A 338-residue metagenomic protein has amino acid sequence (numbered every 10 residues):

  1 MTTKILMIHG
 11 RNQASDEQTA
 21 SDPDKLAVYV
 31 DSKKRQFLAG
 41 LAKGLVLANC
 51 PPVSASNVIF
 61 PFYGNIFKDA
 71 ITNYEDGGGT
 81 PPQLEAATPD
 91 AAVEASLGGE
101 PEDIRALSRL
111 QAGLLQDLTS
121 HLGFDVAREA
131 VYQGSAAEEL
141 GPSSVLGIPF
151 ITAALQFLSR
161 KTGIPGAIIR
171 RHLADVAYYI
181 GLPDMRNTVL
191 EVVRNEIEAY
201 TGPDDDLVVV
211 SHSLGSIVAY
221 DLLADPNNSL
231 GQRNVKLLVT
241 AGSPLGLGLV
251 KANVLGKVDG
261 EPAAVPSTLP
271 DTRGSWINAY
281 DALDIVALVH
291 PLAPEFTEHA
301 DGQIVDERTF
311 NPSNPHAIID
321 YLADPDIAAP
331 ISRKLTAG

Functional and structural regions predicted by a protein language model:
M1-F62, D69-T72, L140-V210, S216-G338: Lipid deacylating catalytic domains
A55-T162: Non-catalytic, alpha-helical, charged scaffold/linker segments that couple or flank catalytic or architectural cores
